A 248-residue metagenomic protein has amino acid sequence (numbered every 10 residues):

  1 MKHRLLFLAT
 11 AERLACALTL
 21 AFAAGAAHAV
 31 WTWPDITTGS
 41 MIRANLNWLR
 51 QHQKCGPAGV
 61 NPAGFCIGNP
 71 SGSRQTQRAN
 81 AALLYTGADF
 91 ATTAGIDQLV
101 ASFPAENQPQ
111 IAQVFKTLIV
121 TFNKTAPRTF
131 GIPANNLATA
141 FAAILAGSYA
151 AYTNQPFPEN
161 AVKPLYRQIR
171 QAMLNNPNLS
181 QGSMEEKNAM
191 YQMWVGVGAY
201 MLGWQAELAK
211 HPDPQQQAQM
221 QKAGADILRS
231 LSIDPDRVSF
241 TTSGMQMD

Functional and structural regions predicted by a protein language model:
K2-A15: Bacterial N-terminal signal peptides that target proteins for export
A24-A27: N-terminal signal peptide c-region/cleavage motif recognized by signal peptidases
A29-P133, L137, P235: N-terminal Sec/ER secretory leader and immediately downstream segment of secreted/extracellular precursors
V30, P34-D35, G39-Q51, C55 (+1 more regions): A cross-kingdom marker for long, charged
R74-T93, D97-L99, Q181-Q219, D248: Long, charge-rich low-complexity segments
Q110-A134, I169-G182, M220, G224-S230 (+1 more regions): Short amphipathic alpha-helical segments and their helix-coil junctions
A112-N123, A142, A146, K163-Y166 (+2 more regions): Extracytoplasmic/secreted envelope proteins and their assembly/folding machinery, especially bacterial periplasmic
N123-L202: Extended amphipathic alpha-helical interaction segments
